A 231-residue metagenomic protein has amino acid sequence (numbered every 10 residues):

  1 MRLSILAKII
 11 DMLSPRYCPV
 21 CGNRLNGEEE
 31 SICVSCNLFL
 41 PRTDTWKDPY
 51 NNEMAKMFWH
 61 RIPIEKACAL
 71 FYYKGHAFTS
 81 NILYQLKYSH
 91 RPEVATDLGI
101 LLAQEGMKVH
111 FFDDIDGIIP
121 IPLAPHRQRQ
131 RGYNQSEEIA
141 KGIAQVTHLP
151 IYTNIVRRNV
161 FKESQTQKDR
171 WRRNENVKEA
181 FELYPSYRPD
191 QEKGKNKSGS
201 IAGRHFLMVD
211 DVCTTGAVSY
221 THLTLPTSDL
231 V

Functional and structural regions predicted by a protein language model:
M1-L223, S228: Glycine-rich phosphate/pyrophosphate-handling loop used in enzymes and phosphotransfer proteins
